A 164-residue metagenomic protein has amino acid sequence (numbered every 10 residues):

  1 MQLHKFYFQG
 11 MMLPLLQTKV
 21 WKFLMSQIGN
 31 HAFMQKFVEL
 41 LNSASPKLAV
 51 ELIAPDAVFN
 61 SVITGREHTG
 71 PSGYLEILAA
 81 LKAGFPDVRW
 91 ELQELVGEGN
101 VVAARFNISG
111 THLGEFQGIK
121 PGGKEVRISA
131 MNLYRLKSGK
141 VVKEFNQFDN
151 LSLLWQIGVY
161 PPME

Functional and structural regions predicted by a protein language model:
M1-L3, L13-P14: Short, low-complexity intrinsically disordered segments enriched in A/P/G/S/L with frequent Arg, especially at protein
L3-F6, F23: Cationic, low-complexity basic patches in intrinsically disordered or flexible, solvent-exposed regions
G10-M12, L16-E164: C-terminal and inter-domain tail/linker signature
